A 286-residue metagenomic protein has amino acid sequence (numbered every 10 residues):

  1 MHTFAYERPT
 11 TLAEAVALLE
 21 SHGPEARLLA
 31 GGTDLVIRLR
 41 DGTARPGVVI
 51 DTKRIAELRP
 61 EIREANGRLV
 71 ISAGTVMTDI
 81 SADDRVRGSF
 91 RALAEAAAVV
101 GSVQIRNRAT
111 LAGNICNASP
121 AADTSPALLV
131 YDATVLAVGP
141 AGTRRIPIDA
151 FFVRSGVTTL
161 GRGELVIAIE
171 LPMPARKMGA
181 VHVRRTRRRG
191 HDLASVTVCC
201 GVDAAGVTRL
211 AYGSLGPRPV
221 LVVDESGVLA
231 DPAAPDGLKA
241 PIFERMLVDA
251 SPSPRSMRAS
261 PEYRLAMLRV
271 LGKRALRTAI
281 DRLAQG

Functional and structural regions predicted by a protein language model:
M1-G286: C-terminal structural segment of proteins
